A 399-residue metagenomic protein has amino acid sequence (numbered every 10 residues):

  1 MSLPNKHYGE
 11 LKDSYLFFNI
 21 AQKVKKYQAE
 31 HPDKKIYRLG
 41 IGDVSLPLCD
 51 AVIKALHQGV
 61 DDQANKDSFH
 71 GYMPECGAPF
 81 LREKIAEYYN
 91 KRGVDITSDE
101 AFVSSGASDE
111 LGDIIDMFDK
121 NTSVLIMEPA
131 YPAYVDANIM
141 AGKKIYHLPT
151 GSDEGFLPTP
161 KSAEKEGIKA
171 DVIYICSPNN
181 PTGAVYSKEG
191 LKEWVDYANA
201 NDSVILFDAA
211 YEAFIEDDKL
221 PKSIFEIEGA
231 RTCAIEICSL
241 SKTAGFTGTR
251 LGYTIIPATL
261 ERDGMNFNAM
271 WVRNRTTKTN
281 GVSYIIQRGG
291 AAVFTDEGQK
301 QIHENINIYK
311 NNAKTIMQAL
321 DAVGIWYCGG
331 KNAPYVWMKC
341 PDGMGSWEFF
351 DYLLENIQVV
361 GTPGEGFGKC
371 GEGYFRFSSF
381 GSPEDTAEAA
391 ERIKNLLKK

Functional and structural regions predicted by a protein language model:
S2-G106, D113, V293-D296, K399: N-terminal small-domain helix-loop-helix segment of the aminotransferase-like
H31, A141, A200-N201, V323 (+1 more regions): Helix C-cap/helix->beta junction micro-motif
D67-A198, E212-D217, P221-I227: Conserved core of the PLP fold type I
E87, K91, D95, L125 (+3 more regions): PLP-dependent enzyme catalytic core of the Aspartate aminotransferase-like
E226-N307, K314, Q318, L397: Conserved core segment of the aminotransferase class I/II
Q287, A291, I306-M317, Y327-K339 (+1 more regions): Conserved glycine-rich beta-strand-loop-beta hairpin in the small C-terminal domain of fold type I
